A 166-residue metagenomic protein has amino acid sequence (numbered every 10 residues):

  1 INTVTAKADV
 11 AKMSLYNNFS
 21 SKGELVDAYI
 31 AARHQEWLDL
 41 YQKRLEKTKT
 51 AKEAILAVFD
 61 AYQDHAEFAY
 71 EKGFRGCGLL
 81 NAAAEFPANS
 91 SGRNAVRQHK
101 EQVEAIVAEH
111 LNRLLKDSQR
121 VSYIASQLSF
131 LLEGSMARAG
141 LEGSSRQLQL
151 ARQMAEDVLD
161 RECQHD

Functional and structural regions predicted by a protein language model:
I1-A28: Helix-turn-helix
A28, Q42-E71, A125-L128: Hydrophobic alpha-helical connector segments
A31-L38: Short, basic, alpha-helical segments at the C-terminal edge of helix-turn-helix-like DNA-binding modules
D64, E101-R113, D117-S122, R138-D166: C-terminal peripheral helix-coil segments that are non-catalytic and often amphipathic
A69-S91: Amphipathic alpha-helical segments used for helix-helix packing
E71, N89-R113, S126: Amphipathic alpha-helical packing segments from all-alpha helical-bundle domains
L132: Cytochrome P450 catalytic-core helices
